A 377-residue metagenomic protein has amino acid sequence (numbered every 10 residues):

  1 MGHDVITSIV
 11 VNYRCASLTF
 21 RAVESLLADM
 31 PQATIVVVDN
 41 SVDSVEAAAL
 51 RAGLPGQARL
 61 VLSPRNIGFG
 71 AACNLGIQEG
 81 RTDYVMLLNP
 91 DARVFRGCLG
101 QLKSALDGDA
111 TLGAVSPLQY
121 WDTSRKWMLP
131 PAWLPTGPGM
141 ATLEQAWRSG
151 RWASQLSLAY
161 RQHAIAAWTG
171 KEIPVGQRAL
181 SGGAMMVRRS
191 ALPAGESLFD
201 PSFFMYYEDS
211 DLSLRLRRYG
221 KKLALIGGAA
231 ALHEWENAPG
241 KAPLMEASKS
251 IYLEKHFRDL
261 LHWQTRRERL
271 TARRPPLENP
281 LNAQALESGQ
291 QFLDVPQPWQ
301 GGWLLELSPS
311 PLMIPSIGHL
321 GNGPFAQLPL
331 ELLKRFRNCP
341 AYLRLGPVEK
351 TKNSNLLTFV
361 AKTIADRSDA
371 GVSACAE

Functional and structural regions predicted by a protein language model:
A16, S25, V38-A48, R65: A conserved acidic beta->alpha catalytic loop
E24-A33: Short, acidic, metal-binding catalytic loop of nucleotide-sugar glycosyltransferases
S63-G80: Glycine-rich, basic loop-to-helix element that forms the pyrophosphate-binding segment of sugar-nucleotide handling
V85: Short aromatic/hydrophobic "clamp" motif used to bind/position activated sugar donors
G97-P130: Conserved donor NDP-sugar-binding/catalytic core segment of glycosyltransferases
L134-Q177: Short, flexible, basic/aromatic active-site loop/helix in glycosyltransferases
W168-E172, R178-A229: A short, conserved alpha-helix in the catalytic core of glycosyltransferases
S210-L286: Active-site-adjacent helix/loop segment of glycosyltransferases that harbors family-specific signature motifs
